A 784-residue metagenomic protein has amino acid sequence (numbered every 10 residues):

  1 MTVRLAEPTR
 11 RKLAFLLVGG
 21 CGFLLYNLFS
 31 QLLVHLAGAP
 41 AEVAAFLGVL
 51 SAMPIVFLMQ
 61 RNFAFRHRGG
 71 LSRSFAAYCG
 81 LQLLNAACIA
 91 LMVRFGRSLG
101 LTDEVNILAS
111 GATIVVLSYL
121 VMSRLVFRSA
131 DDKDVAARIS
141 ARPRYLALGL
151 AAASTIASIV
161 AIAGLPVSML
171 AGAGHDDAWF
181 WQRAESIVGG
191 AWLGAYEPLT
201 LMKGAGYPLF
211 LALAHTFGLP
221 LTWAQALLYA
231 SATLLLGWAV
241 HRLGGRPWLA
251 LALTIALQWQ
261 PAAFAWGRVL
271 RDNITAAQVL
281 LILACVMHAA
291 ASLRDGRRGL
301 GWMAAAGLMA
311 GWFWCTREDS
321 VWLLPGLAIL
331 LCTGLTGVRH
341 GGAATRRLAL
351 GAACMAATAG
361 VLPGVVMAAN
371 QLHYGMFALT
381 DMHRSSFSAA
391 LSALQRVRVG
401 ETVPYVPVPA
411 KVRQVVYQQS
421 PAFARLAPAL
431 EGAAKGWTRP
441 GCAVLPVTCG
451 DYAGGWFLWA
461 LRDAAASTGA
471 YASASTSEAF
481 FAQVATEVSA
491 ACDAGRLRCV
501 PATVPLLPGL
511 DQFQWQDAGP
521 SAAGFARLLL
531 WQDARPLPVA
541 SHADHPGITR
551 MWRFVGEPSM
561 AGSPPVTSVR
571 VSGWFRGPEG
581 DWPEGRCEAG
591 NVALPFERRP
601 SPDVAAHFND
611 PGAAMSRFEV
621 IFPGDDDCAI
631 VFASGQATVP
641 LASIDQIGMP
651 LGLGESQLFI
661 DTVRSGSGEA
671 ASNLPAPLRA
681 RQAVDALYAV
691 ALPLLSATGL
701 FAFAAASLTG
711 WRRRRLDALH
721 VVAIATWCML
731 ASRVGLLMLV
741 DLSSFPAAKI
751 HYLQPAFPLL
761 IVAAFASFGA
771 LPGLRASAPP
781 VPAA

Functional and structural regions predicted by a protein language model:
T2-R4, K133-I162, L350-G351, L708-V722 (+1 more regions): Start-transfer (signal-anchor) and selected internal transmembrane alpha helices of multi-pass inner/ER membrane
G20, G164-A178, E185-Y229: Membrane-proximal lumenal/periplasmic loop motifs of glycosylation machinery
Q31, L221-P247, L281-C285: Transmembrane-helix motifs of polytopic, lipid-linked glycan transferases
V43-A44, V105, L234-Q260, A276-A277 (+1 more regions): Transmembrane-helix signature of polytopic, membrane-embedded enzymes that assemble or transfer cell-envelope glycans
P143, F217-W223, F480, E487-S563 (+1 more regions): Membrane-interface anchor segments at the N-terminal boundary of transmembrane helices in multi-pass membrane enzymes
P143-G174, Q258, T358-A369, L730-A731: Transmembrane signal-anchor helices characteristic of membrane glycosylation enzymes that use polyprenol
M169-W181, A359-A526: Juxtamembrane membrane-water interface segments immediately following transmembrane helices in multi-pass
M202, W223-A230, I255-V286, W312-G326 (+1 more regions): Multi-pass, polyprenyl lipid-linked donor-dependent membrane glycosyltransferases
